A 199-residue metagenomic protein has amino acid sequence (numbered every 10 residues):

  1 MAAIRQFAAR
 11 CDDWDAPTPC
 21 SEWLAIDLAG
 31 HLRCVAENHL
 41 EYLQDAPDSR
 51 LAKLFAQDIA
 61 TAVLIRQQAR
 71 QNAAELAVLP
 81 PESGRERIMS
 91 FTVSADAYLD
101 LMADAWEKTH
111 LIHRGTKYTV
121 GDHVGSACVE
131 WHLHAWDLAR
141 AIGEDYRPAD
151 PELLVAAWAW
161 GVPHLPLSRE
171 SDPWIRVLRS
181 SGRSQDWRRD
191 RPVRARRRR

Functional and structural regions predicted by a protein language model:
A3-L24, E41-T61, E82-R199: Structured surface interface patches that mediate subunit assembly and partner/cofactor docking
E22-L32: N-terminal interaction modules that seed assembly of large macromolecular complexes
I59-A77: A basic- and aromatic-enriched beta-loop-alpha substructure that forms the phosphate/nucleotide- and DNA/RNA-contacting
